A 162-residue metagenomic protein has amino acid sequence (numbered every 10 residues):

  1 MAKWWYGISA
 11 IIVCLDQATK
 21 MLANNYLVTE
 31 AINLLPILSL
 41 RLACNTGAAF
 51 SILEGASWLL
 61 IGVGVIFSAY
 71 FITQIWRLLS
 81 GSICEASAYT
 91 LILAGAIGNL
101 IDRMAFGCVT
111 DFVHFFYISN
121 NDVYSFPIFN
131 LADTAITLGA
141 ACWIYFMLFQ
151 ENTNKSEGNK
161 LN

Functional and structural regions predicted by a protein language model:
M1-N162: Alpha-helical transmembrane bundles and membrane-interface segments of multipass inner-membrane proteins
